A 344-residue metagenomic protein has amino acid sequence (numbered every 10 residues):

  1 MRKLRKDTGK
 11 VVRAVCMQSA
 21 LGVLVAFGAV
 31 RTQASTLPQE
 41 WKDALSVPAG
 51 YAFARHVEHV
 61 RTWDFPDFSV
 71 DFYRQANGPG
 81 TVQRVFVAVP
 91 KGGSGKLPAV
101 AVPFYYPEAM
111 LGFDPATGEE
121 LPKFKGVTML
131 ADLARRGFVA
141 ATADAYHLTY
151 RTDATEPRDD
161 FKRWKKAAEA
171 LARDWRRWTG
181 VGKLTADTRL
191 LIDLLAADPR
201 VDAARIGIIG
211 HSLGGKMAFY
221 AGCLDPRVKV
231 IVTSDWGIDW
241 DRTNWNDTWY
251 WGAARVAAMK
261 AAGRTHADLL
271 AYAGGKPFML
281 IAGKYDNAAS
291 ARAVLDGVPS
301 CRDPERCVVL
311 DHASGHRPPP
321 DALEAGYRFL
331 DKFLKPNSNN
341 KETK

Functional and structural regions predicted by a protein language model:
M1-A14: N-terminal secretory signal peptides that target proteins for export/translocation
C16-G28: Bacterial N-terminal signal peptides
G28, T32-A34: Boundary at the C-terminal end of the N-terminal hydrophobic targeting segment
F53-G93: N-terminal cap/lid segment of alpha/beta-hydrolase-fold proteins
P103-R189, R242-W245: Cap/lid segment of the alpha/beta-hydrolase catalytic domain
A186-A261: Primarily recognizes the serine-hydrolase "nucleophile elbow" in alpha/beta-hydrolase and SGNH/GDSL folds
W240-V298: The feature captures the conserved acid-bearing segment of alpha/beta-hydrolase catalytic domains
R302-K344: C-terminal catalytic histidine-bearing segment of alpha/beta-hydrolase fold enzymes
